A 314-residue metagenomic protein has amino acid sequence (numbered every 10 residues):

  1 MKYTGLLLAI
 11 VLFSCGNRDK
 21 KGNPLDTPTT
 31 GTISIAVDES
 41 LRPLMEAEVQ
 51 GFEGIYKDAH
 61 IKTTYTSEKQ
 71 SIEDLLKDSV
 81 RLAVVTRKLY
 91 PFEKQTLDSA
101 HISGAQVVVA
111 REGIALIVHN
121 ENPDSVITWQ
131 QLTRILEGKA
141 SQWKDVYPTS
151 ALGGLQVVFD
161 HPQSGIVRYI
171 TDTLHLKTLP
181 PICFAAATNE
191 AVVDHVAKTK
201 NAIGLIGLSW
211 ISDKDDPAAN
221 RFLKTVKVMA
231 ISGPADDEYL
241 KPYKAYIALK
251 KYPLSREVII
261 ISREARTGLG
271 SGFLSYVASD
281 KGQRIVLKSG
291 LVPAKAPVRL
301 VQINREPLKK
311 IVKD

Functional and structural regions predicted by a protein language model:
M1-L7: Sec-dependent signal peptide recognition, specifically the positively charged N-region followed immediately by
L7-A9, D19: Alpha-helical transmembrane segments
V11-S14: C-terminal motif of bacterial Sec signal peptides marking the signal peptidase cleavage site
G16-K57, T64, E68-K69, E73-L76 (+2 more regions): Exported/periplasmic ABC-transporter solute-binding proteins
K69-A100, K214: Pocket-flanking alpha-helical
H101-A105: Periplasmic N-terminal soluble interaction domains immediately after the signal peptide in Gram-negative
